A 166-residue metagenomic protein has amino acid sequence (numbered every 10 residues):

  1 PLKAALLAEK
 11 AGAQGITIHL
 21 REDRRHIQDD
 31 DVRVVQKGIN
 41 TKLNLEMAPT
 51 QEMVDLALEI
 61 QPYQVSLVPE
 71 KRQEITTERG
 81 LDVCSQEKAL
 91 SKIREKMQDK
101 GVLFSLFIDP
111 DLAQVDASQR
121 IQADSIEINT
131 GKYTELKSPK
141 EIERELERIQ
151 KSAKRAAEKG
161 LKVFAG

Functional and structural regions predicted by a protein language model:
P1-E52, L58-P62, R144: Conserved N-terminal beta1-alpha1 strand-loop-helix module at the mouth
Q14-Q36, L67-D82, T130-E141: Glycine-rich, proline-tolerant flexible connector loops at the mouths of alpha/beta enzymes
I16-I18, L43-M47, V65-L67, F104-L106 (+2 more regions): Hydrophobic faces of well-ordered beta-strands that scaffold small-molecule active sites in alpha/beta enzyme cores
K37-L45, I93-L106, R155-A165: Short beta-strand/loop segments at the ligand-binding rim of alpha/beta enzyme cores
Q51-I60, D111-I121, A165: Catalytic cores of alpha/beta
L67-D124: Hydrophobic, well-structured mid-protein blocks that either form specific transmembrane helices
L103-R155, K159: Histidine/lysine/aspartate-rich catalytic loop segments that bind and position anionic ligands
